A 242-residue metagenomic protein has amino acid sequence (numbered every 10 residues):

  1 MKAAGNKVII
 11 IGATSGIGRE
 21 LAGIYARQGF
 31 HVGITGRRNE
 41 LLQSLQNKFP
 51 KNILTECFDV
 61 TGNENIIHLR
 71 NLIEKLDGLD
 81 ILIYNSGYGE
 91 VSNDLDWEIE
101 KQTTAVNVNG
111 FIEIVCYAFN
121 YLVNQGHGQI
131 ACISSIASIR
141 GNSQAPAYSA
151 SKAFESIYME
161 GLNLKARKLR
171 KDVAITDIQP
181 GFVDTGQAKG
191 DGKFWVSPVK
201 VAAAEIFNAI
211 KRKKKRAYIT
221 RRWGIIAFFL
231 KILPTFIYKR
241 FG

Functional and structural regions predicted by a protein language model:
T14-S15: Conserved glycine-rich cofactor-binding loop
F49-E64: Rossmann-fold cofactor-recognition segment
N85-V91: Conserved NAD(P)H cofactor-binding loop of Rossmann-fold oxidoreductase domains
S92-A105: Short alpha-helical oligomerization interface
V115, S151: Active-site helix of classical SDR
S135: Residue(s) in the substrate-gating loop at a strand-loop-helix junction that position the organic substrate next
D177, K189-F228: C-terminal helical subdomain
